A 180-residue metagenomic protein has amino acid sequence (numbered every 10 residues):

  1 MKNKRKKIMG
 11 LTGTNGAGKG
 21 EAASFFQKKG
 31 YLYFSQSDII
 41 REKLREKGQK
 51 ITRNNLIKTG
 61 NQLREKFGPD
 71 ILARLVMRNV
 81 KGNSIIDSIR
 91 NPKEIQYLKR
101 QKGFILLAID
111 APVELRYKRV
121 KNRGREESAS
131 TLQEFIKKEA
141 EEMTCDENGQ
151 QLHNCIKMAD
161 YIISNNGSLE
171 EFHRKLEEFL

Functional and structural regions predicted by a protein language model:
T14, F26: P-loop (Walker A) phosphate-binding loop of NTP-binding proteins
A17: ATP-binding Walker
G20: Walker A/P-loop
L32, I105, D160-Y161, E178: Well-ordered beta-strand positions
L32-Q96, E127, Q133-I136: ATP-dependent small-molecule kinase phosphotransfer cores that center on conserved nucleotide phosphate-binding segments
D70-I71, R123-K175: Small-molecule kinase domains that catalyze NTP-dependent phosphoryl transfer to phosphate-bearing small molecules
D87-S88, L98-S130: Conserved phosphate-donor/acceptor-positioning beta-strand/loop module used by diverse small-molecule
